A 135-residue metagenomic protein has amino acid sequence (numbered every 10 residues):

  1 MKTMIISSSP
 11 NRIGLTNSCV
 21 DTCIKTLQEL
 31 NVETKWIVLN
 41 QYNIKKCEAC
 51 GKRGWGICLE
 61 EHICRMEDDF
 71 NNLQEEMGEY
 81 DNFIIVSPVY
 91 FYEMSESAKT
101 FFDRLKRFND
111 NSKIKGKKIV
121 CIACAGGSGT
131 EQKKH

Functional and structural regions predicted by a protein language model:
M1-F108: N-terminal beta1-alpha1-beta2 submodule of the flavodoxin-like/Rossmannoid cofactor-binding fold
E96-S97, N109-H135: Short, glycine-/small-residue-rich phosphate/pyrophosphate-handling segment
